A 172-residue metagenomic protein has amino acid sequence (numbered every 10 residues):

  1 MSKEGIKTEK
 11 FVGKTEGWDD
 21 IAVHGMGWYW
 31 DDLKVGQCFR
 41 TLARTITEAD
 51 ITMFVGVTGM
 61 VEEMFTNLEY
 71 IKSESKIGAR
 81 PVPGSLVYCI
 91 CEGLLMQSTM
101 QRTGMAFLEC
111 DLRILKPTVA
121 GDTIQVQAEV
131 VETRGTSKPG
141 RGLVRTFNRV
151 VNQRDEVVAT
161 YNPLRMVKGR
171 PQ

Functional and structural regions predicted by a protein language model:
M1-K34, I114-Q172: HotDog/MaoC-like acyl-thioester-processing domains
S2-E109, R170-Q172: Hot-dog-fold acyl-thioester-processing enzymes
